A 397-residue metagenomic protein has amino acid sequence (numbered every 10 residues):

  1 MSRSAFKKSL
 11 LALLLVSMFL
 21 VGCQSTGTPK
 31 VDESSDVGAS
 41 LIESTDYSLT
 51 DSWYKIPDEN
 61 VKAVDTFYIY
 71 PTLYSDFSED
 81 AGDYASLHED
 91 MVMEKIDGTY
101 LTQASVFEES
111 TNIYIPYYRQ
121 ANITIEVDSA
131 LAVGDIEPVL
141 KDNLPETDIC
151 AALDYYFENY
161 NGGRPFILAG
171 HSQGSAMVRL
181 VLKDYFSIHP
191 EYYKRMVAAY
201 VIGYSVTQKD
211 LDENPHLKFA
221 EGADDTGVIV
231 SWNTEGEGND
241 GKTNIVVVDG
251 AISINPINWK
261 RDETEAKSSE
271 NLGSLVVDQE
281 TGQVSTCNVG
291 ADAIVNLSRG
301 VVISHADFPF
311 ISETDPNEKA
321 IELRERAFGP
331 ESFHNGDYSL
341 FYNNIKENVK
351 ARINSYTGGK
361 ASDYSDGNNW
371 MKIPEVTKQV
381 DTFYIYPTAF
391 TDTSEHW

Functional and structural regions predicted by a protein language model:
S2-L10: Bacterial N-terminal signal peptides that target proteins for export
S9-S17: Sec-dependent N-terminal signal peptides
L20-G22: C-terminal motif of bacterial Sec signal peptides marking the signal peptidase cleavage site
Q24-T26: Bacterial signal peptide processing site
K62-V64, E109-I113, G162-P165, Y193-V197 (+1 more regions): Loop/turn elements at helix/coil->beta-strand transitions in domains of secreted/extracellular proteins
I69-R164, I311-G358, Y386-W397: Active-site catalytic motif of lipid deacylating hydrolases and related acyltransferases
T147-G163, K183-F341, K346-A351, S355: Surface cap/lid and interfacial helix-loop subdomains adjacent to catalytic sites that gate substrate access
G170-G174, V178: Gly/Ala-rich beta-loop-alpha elbow adjacent to hydrolase catalytic centers
